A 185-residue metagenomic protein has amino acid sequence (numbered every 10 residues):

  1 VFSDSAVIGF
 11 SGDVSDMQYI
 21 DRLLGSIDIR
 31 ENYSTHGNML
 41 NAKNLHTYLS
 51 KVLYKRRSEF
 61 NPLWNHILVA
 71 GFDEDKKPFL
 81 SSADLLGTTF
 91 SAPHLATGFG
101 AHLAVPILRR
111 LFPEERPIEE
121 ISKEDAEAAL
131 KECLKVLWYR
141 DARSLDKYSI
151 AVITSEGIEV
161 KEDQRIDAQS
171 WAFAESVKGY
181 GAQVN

Functional and structural regions predicted by a protein language model:
V1-N185: Long, low-complexity N-terminal extensions
